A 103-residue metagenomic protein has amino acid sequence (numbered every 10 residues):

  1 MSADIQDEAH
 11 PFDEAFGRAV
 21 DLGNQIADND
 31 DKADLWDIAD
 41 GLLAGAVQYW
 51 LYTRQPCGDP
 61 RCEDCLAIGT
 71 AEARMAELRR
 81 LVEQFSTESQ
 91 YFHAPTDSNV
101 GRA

Functional and structural regions predicted by a protein language model:
M1-A103: Solvent-exposed interaction surfaces and binding hotspots enriched for charged
